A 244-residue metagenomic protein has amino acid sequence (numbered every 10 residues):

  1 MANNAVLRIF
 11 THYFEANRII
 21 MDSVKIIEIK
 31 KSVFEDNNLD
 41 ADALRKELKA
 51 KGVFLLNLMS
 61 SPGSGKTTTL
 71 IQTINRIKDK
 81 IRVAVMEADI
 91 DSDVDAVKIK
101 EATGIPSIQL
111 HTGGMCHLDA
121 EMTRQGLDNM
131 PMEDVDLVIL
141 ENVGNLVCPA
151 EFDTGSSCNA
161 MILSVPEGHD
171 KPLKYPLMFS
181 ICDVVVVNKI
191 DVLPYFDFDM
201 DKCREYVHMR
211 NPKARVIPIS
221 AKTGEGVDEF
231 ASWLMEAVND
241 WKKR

Functional and structural regions predicted by a protein language model:
N3-I20: Short, Lys/Arg-enriched N-terminal segments with co-localized hydrophobic residues within the first ~10-30 amino acids
S23-K46, K51-M59, S64, T68 (+3 more regions): Nucleotide-state-sensitive switch-loop elements of NTP-binding domains
L58, L110-H111, M161-S164, V186-K189: Conserved beta-strand segments of the P-loop GTPase G domain that flank and frequently precede/overlap
T67, A96, A120-E121, P172 (+2 more regions): Conserved strand-to-helix beginnings and helix N-cap segments that scaffold or border functional pockets
D89, N188, S220: Active-site glycine-centered loops adjacent to acidic/histidine catalytic or metal-binding residues that shape
P149-S156, V165-K213: Conserved C-terminal guanine-recognition region of P-loop GTPase G domains, centered on the G4
V192-R244: Canonical P-loop GTPase G-domain recognition
